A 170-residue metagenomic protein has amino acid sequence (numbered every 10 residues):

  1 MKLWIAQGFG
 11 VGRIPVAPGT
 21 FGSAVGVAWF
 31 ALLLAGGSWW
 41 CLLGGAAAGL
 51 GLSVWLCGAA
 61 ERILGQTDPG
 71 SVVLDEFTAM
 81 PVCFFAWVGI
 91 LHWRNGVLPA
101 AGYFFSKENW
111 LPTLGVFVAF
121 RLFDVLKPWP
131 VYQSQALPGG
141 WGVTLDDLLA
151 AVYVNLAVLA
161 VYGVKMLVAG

Functional and structural regions predicted by a protein language model:
M1-A24, V54-F84, F104-W110, V118-V154: Interhelical loop and helix-boundary elements at the membrane-water interface of polytopic inner-membrane proteins
A24-A35, A79-L91, V154-Y162: Membrane-interfacial alpha-helical segments at the cytosolic side of multi-pass membrane proteins
W29, L43-S53, L159: Hydrophobic core of alpha-helical transmembrane segments in multi-pass integral membrane proteins
L32-G44, W93-G96, V168: Phosphate-handling active-site elements
L33, L52-L64, F85-P99: Membrane-helix exit/interface motif
G37-A48, L111-V118: Structural signature of hydrophobic alpha-helical transmembrane segments
I90-W110, A169: Short helix-coil transition/hinge motifs at the ends and kinks of transmembrane helices, capturing the brief
A160-G170: Juxtamembrane boundary at the C-terminal end of a transmembrane helix
